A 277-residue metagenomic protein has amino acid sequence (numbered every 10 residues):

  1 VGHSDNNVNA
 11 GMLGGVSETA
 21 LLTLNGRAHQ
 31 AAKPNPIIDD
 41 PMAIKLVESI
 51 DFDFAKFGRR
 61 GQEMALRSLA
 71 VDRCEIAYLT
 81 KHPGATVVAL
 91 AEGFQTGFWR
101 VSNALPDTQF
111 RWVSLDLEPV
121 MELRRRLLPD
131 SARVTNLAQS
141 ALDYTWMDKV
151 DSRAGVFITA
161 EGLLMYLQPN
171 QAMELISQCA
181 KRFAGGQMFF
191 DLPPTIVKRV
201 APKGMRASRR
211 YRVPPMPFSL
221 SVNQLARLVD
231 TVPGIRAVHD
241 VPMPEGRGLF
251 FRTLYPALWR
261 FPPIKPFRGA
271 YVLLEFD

Functional and structural regions predicted by a protein language model:
V1-L137, S152-R153: Rossmann-like AdoMet
Y144-R153: Short amphipathic alpha-helix with an adjacent loop that forms part of the alpha/beta core around
I158-T159: A conserved beta-strand element that flanks and buttresses the S-adenosyl-L-methionine
Y166-C179: A short, conserved alpha-helix within the catalytic core of class I
R182-T195: Conserved beta-strand signature within the Rossmann-like core of class I S-adenosyl-L-methionine
R199-P215: Short, glycine-/aromatic-enriched active-site segment of Class I SAM-dependent methyltransferases
P215-P242: Short alpha-helix
F250-D277: Core SAM-dependent methyltransferase catalytic element
